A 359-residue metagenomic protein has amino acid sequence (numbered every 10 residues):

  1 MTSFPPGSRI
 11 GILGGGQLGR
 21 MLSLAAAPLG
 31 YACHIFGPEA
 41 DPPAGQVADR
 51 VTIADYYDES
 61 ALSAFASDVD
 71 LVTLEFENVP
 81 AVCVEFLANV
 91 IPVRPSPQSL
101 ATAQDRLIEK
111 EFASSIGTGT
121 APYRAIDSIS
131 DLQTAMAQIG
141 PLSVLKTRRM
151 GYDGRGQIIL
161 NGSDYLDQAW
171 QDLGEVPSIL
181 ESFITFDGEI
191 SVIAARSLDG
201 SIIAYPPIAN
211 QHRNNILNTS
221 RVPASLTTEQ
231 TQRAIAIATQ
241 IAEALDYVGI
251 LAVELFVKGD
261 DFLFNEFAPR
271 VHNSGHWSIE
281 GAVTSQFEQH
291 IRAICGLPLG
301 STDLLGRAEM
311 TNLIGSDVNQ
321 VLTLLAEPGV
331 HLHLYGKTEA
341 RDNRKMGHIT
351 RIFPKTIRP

Functional and structural regions predicted by a protein language model:
M1-I108, S130: ATP-binding N-terminal substructure of ATP-dependent carboxylate-amine bond-forming enzymes
S3, L334-P359: Generic C-terminus detector
A27, L87-A88, S114, A137 (+2 more regions): Anion (oxyanion) recognition and catalysis
T102-S191, A195-I241, I357: Active-site nucleotide/adenylate-binding loops and adjacent lid/helix of ATP-dependent enzymes
L160-G162, R196, L313-S316, I349-P354: Short beta-strand-to-loop capping motifs
D172-L226, T231-F264, A268-H276, I291-S301 (+2 more regions): Phosphate-binding core of ATP-grasp and ATP-grasp-like enzymes
D303-L313: Short glycine-/aliphatic-rich beta-strand segments at the starts of folded cytosolic domains
